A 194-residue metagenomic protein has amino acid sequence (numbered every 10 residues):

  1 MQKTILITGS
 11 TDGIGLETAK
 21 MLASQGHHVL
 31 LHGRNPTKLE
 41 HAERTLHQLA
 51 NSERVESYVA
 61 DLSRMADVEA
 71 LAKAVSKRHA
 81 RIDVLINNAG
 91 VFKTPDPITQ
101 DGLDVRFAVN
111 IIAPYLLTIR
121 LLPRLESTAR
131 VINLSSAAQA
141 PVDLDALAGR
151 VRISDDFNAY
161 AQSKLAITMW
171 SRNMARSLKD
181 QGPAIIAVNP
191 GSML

Functional and structural regions predicted by a protein language model:
M1-L30: Canonical Rossmann dinucleotide-binding motif of NAD(H)/NADP(H)-dependent dehydrogenases/reductases, specifically
T4-I7, R81, L85-I86, V131: Conserved hydrophobic beta-strands of the Rossmann-like cofactor-binding core in SDR/related NAD(P)H-dependent
Q25-H41: Conserved glycine-rich Rossmann-like NAD(P)H-binding loop of the short-chain dehydrogenase/reductase
P36, Y58-K73: The beta1-alpha1 cofactor-binding region of Rossmann-like NAD(H)/NADP(H)-dependent oxidoreductases
E56, A70-K77, T94-D96, D101-A108: Active-site Tyr-X3-Lys motif and surrounding loop/helix of classical short-chain dehydrogenase/reductase
G90-D96, D104, S127-L194: Catalytic loop of short-chain dehydrogenase/reductase
P114-T118, I167-T168: Conserved internal alpha-helix within the Rossmann fold of NAD(P)-dependent oxidoreductases
